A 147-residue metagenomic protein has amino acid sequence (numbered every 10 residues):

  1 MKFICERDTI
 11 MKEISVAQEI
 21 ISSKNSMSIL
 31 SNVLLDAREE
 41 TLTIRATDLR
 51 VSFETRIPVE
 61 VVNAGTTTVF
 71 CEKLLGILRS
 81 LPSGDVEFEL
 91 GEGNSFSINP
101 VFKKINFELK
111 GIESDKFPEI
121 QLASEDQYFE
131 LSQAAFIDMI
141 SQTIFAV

Functional and structural regions predicted by a protein language model:
M1-V147: Structural preference for solvent-exposed beta-strand-turn elements and adjacent flexible terminal/loop segments within
